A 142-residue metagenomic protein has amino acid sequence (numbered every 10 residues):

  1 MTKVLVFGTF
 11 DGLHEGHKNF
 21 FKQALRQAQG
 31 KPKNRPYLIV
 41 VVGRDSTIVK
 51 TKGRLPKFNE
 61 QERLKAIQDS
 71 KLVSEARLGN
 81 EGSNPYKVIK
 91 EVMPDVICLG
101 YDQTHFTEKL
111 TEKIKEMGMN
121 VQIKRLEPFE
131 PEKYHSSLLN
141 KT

Functional and structural regions predicted by a protein language model:
M1-T142: Nucleotidyltransferase catalytic core that binds NTPs
